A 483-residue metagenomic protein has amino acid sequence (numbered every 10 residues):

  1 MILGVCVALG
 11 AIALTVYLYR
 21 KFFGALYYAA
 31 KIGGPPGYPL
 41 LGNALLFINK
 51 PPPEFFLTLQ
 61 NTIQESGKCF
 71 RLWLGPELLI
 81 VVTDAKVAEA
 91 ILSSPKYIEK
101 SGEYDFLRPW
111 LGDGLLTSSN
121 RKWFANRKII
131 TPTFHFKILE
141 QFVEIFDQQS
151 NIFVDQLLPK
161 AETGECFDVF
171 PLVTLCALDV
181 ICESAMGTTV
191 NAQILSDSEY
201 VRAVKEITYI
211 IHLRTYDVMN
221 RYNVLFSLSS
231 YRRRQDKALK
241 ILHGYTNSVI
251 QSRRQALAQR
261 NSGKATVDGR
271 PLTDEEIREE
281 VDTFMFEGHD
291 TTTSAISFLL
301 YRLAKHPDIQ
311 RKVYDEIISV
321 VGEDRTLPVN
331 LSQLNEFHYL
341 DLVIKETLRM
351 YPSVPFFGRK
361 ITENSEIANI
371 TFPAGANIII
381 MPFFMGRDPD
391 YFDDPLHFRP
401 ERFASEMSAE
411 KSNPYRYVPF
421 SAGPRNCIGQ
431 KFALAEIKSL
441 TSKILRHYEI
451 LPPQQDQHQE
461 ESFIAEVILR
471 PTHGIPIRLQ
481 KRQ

Functional and structural regions predicted by a protein language model:
I2-G4, A13, I468-Q483: C-terminal helix/juxtamembrane-tail motif
I2-R121, A125, E140, E144-Q156 (+2 more regions): N-terminal membrane-proximal hinge/A-helix region immediately C-terminal to the signal-anchor transmembrane segment
K31, V81-T83, A90-I91, T189-N191 (+3 more regions): Classical protein tyrosine phosphatase
L45-N61, E65-G67, G244, S248 (+3 more regions): Conserved cytochrome P450 K-helix E-x-x-R motif and the immediately C-terminal K′/meander segment
E99-L107, S118, Q141-S294, K312: Cytochrome P450 heme-thiolate monooxygenase catalytic core
P132, E287, A368, E406-I437 (+1 more regions): Cytochrome P450 heme-thiolate "Cys pocket" and heme-binding signature region
P307-Q310, Q430-I468: Cytochrome P450 heme-binding "Cys pocket" and the immediately downstream C-terminal segment
I380-S408: Conserved cytochrome P450 K-helix/beta-meander segment immediately N-terminal to the heme-binding cysteine loop
